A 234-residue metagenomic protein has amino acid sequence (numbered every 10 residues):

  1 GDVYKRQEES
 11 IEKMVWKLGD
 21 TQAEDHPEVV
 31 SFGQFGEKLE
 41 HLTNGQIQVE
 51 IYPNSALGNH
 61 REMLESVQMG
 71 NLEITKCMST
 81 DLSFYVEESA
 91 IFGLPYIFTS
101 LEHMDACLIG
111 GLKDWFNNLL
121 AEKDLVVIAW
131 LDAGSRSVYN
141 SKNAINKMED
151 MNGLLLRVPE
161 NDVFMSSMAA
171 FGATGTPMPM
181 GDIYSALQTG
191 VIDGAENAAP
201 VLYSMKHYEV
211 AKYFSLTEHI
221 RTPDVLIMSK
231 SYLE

Functional and structural regions predicted by a protein language model:
K5-H103, L112, N118-E234: N-terminal secretory/targeting leader peptides
